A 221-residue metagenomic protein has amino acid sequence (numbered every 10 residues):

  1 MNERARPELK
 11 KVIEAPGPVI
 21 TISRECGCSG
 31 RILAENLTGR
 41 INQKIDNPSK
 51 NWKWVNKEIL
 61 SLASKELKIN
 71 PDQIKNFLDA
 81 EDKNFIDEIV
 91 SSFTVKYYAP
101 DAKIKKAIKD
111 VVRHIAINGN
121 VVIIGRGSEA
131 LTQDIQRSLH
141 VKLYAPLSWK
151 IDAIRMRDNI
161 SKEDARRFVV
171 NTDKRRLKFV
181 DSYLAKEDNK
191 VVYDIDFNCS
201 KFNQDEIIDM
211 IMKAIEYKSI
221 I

Functional and structural regions predicted by a protein language model:
M1-Y98, K106, D110-N120, A130 (+4 more regions): Glycine-rich phosphate-binding loop of ATP-dependent small-molecule kinases
N2-K10, A80, N84-D87, S161-Q204: Small-molecule kinase domains that catalyze NTP-dependent phosphoryl transfer to phosphate-bearing small molecules
R24, L143-A145, C199: Flexible glycine-/small-residue-rich
A34, D110, L184-I221: NTP-dependent small-molecule kinase module
R40-K44, R157, T172-F179, K186 (+2 more regions): Change "in soluble alpha/beta enzymes" to "in soluble alpha/beta proteins
Y98-A102, R175: Short, flexible loop segments at the rims of nucleotide/cofactor-binding pockets, characterized by
G125-E129: Short, polar loop motifs at secondary-structure junctions
D134-V169: Conserved phosphate-donor/acceptor-positioning beta-strand/loop module used by diverse small-molecule
